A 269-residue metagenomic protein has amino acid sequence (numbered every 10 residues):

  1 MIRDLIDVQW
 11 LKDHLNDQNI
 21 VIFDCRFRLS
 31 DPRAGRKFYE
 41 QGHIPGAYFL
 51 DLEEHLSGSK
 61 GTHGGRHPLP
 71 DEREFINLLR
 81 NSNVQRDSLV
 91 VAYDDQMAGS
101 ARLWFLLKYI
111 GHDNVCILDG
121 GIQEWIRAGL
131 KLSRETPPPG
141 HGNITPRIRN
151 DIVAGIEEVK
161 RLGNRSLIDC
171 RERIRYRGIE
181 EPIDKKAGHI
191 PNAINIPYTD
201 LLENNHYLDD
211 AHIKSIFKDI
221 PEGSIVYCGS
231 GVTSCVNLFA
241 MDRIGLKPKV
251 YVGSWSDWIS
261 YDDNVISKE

Functional and structural regions predicted by a protein language model:
M1-E269: Cytosolic catalytic domains that perform sulfur/thiol-centered chemistry
